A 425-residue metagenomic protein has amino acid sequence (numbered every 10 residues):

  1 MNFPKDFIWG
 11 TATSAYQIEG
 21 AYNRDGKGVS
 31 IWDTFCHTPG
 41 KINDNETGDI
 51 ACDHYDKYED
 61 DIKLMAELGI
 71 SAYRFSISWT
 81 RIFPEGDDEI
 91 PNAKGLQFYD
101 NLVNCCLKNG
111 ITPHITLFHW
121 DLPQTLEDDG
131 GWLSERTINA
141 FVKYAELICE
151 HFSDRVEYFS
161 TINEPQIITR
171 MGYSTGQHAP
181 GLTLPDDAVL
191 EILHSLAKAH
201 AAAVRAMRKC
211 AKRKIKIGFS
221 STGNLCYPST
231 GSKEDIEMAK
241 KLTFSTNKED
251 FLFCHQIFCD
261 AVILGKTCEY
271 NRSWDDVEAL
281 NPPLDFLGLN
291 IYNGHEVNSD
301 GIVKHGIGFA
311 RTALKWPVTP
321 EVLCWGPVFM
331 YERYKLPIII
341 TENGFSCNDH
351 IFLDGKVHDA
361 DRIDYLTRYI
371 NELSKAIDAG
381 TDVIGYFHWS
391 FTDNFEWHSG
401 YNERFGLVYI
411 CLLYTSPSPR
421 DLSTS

Functional and structural regions predicted by a protein language model:
M1-P39, E85-D87, Q97-S416: Active-site region of glycoside hydrolase catalytic domains
G20-K94, Y99: Active-site-adjacent substrate/metal-binding segments within catalytic domains of carbohydrate-active enzymes
L68-G69, C411, R420: Generic low-complexity, intrinsically disordered sequence content enriched in small uncharged/hydrophobic residues
Y414-S425: Single conserved hydrophobic/aromatic residue that forms the stacking wall/gate of nucleotide- or nucleobase-binding
